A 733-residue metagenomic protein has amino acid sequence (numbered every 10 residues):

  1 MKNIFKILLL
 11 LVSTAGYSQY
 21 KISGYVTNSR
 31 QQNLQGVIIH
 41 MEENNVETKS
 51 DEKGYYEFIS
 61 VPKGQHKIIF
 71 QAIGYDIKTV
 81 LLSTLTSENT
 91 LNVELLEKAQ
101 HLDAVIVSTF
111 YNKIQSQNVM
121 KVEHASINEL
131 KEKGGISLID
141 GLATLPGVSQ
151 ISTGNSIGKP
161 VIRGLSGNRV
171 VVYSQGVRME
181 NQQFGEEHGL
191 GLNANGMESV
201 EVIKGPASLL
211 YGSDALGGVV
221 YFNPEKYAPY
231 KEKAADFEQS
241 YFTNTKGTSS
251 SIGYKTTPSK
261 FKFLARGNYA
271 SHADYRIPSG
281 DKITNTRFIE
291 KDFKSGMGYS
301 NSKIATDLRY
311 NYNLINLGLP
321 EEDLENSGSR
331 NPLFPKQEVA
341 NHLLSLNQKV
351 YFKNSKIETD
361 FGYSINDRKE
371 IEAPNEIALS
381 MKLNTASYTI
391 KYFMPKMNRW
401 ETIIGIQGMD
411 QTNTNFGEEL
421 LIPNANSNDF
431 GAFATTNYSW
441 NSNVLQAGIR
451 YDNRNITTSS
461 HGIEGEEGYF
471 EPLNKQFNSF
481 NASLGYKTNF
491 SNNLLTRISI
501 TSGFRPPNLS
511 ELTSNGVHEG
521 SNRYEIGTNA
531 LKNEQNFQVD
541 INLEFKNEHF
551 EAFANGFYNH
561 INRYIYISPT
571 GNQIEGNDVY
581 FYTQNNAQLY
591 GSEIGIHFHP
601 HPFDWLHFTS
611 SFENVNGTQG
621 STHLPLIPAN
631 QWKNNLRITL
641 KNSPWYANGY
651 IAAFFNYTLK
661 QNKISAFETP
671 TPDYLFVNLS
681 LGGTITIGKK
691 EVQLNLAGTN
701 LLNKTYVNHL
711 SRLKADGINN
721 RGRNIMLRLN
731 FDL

Functional and structural regions predicted by a protein language model:
T27-S29, V37-E42, Q71-Y75, L85-K131 (+1 more regions): Short, acidic, small-residue-rich periplasmic hinge/interaction motif at the N-terminus of Gram-negative outer-membrane
E57-I59, R178-K204: Short acidic/polar hinge/loop motifs at secondary-structure boundaries that mediate gating or recognition
N89-E94, L138-G141, G158-V161, Y173 (+4 more regions): N-terminal periplasmic accessory domains that precede and gate Gram-negative outer-membrane beta-barrel machines
L209, P224-T256, G267, I283-T286 (+1 more regions): Short strand-turn segments of transmembrane beta-barrel domains in outer membranes, especially the first one or two
H272-G280, T284-E290, K303-S387, T412-N413 (+2 more regions): Flexible loop and strand-edge segments within Gram-negative outer membrane beta-barrel domains
L379-Y392, I526-K532, Q538, N547 (+2 more regions): Outer membrane beta-barrel strand-and-loop segments of large Gram-negative receptors, especially TonB-dependent
R505, H560-R563, L606-F608, Q661-N662 (+1 more regions): C-terminal beta-signal and adjacent terminal beta-strands/loops of Gram-negative outer-membrane beta-barrel proteins
F557-I561, D578-K660: Gram-negative outer-membrane beta-barrel transporters
